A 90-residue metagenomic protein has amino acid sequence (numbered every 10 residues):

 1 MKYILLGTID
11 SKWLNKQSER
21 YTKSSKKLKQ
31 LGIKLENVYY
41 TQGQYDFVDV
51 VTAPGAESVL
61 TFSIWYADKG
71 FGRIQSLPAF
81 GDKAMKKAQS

Functional and structural regions predicted by a protein language model:
M1-K29, K34, T41-Y45, F80-S90: Short S/T/G/P-rich N-terminal loop/turn motif that feeds into the first structured element of a domain
I4-G7, Q42-S63: Short, well-ordered beta-strand segments in beta-rich or mixed alpha/beta enzyme and ligand-binding folds
N15, D49-V50, S76: Short N-terminal micro-motifs specific to bacterial/archaeal maturation and metal-cluster initiation sites
L35-V38, I74-S76: Generic structural signal for residues in well-ordered beta-strands
A53-K83: An amphipathic, aromatic/His-enriched active-site/gating alpha helix that lines ligand/cofactor pockets
